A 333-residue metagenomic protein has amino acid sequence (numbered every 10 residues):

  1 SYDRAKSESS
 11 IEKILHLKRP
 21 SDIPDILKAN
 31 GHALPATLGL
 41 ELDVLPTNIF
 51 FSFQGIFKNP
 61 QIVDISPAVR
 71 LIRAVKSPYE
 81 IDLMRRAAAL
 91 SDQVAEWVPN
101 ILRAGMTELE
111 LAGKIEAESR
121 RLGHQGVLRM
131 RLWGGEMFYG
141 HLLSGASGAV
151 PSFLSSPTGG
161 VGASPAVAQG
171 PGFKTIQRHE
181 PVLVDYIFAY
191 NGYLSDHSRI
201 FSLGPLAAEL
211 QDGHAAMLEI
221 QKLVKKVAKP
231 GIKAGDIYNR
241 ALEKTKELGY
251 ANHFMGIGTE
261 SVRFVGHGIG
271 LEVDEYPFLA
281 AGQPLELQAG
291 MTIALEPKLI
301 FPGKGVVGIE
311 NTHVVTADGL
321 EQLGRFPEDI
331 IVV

Functional and structural regions predicted by a protein language model:
S1-V333: Active-site neighborhoods and metal-handling regions in enzymes and metal-associated proteins
